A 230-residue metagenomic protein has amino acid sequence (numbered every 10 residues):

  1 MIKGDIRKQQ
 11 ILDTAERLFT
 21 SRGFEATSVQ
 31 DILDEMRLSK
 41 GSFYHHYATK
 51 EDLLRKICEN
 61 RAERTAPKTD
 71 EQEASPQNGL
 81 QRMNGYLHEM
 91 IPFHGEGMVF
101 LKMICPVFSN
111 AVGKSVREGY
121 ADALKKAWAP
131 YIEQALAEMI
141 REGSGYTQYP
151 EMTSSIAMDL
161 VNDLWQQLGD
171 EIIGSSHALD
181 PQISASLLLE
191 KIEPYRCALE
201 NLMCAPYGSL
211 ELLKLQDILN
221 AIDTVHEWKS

Functional and structural regions predicted by a protein language model:
R7-A15, I32, I57-R61, T65 (+1 more regions): Generic hydrophobic, amphipathic alpha-helix propensity
Q10, L18-D52, K56: Helix-turn-helix
S21-E25, P76, E142: Short coil/turn segments at alpha/beta junctions that flank glycine-rich nucleotide-binding fingerprints
K50, R61, T65, M90 (+4 more regions): Hydrophobic/aromatic residues within well-ordered alpha-helical segments
K56, D70-F100, P150-A157, I192: Hydrophobic alpha-helical connector segments
G95-Q134, R141-S155, P181-Q182: Short secondary-structure transition hinges
K126, P130-A137, R141, Q166-S230: C-terminal peripheral helix-coil segments that are non-catalytic and often amphipathic
